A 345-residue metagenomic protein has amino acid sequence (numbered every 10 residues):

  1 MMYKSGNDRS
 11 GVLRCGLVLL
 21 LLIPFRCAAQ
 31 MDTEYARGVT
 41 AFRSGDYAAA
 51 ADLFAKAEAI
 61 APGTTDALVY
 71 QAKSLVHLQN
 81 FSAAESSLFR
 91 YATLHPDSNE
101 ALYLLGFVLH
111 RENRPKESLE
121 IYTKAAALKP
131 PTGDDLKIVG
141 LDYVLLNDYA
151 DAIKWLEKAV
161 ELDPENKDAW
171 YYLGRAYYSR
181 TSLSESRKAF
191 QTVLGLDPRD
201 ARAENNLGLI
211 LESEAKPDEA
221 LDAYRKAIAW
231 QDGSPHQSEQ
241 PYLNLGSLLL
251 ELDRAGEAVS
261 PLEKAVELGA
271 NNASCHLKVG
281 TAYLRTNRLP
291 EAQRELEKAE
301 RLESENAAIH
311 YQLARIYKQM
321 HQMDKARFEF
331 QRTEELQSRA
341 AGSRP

Functional and structural regions predicted by a protein language model:
M31-D32, T65-D66, N99-E100, T132-D134 (+6 more regions): Helix-start (N-cap) detector for alpha-helical repeat units in TPR-like alpha-solenoids, especially tetratricopeptide
D32-K56, I60, H77, F107 (+3 more regions): Alpha-helical segment of the N-proximal tetratricopeptide repeat
S44-D52, L78-R90, R111-K124, L145-K158 (+5 more regions): Structural signature of tandem alpha-helical TPR/SEL1-like repeats, specifically the intra-repeat loop/turn
I60, L94, L128, L162 (+5 more regions): Structural marker of alpha-solenoid helical repeat scaffolds
R301, A307-A341: TPR/TPR-like (Sel1-like) alpha-helical repeat modules
